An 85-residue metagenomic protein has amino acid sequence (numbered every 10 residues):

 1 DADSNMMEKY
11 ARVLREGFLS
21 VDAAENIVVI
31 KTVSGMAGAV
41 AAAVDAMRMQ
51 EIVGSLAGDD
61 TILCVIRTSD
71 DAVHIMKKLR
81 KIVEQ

Functional and structural regions predicted by a protein language model:
D3-M76: Non-DNA-binding regulatory cores of transcription-related proteins, predominantly C-terminal effector-binding
I75-Q85: Short, charged, intrinsically disordered terminal tails
